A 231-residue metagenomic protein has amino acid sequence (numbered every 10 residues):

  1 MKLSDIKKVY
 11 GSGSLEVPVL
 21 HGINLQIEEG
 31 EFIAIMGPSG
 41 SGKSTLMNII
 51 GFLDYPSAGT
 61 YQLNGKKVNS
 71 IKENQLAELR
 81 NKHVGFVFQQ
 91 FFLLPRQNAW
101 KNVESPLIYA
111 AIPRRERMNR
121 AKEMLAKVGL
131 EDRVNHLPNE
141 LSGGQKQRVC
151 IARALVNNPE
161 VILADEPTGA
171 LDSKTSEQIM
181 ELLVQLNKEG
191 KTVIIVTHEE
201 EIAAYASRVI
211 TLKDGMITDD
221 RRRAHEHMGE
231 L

Functional and structural regions predicted by a protein language model:
M1-L212: ABC family nucleotide-binding domain
M216-L231: Conserved beta-strand-loop-alpha-helix hinge in the C-terminal portion of ABC ATPase nucleotide-binding domains
